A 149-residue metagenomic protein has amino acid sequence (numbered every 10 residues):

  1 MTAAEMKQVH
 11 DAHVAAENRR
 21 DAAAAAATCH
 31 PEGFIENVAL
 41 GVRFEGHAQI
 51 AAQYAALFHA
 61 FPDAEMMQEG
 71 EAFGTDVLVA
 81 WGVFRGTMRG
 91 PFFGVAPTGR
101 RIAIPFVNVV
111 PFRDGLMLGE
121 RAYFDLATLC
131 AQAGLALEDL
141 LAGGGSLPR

Functional and structural regions predicted by a protein language model:
M1-R149: C-terminal and inter-domain tail/linker signature
